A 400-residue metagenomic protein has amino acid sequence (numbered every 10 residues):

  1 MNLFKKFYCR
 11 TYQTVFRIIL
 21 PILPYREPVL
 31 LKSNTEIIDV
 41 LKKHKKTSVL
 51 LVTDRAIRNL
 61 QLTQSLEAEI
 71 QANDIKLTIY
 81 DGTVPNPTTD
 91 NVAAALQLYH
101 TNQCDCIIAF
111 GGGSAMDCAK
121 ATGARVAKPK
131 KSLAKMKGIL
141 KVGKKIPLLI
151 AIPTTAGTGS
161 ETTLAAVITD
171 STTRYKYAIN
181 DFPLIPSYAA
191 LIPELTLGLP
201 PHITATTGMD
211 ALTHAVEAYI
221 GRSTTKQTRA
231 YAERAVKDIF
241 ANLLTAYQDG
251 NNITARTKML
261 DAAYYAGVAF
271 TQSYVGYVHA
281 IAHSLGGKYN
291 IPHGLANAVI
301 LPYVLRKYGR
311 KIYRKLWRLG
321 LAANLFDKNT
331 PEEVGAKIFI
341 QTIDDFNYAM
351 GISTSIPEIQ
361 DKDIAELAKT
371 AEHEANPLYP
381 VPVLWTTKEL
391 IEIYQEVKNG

Functional and structural regions predicted by a protein language model:
M1-I79, G400: An N-terminal, well-structured beta->alpha segment
L3-F7, F326-G400: C-terminal charged capping/lid subdomain of soluble metabolic enzymes
L50, R58-K130, T245-R256: N-terminal small/polar loop signature for handling phosphorylated ligands or for N-terminal nucleophile
D90-Q97, T101-E194: Glycine/threonine-rich beta-strand-loop-alpha-helix active-site module that forms ligand/phosphate-binding
G157, Y264-N297, A375-L378: Glycine-rich phosphate/pyrophosphate-binding beta-alpha loops
A165-S273: Carboxylate- and glycine-rich phosphate/diphosphate-binding segment that chelates Mg2+/Mn2+
I291-T354: Active-site pocket-lining segment
